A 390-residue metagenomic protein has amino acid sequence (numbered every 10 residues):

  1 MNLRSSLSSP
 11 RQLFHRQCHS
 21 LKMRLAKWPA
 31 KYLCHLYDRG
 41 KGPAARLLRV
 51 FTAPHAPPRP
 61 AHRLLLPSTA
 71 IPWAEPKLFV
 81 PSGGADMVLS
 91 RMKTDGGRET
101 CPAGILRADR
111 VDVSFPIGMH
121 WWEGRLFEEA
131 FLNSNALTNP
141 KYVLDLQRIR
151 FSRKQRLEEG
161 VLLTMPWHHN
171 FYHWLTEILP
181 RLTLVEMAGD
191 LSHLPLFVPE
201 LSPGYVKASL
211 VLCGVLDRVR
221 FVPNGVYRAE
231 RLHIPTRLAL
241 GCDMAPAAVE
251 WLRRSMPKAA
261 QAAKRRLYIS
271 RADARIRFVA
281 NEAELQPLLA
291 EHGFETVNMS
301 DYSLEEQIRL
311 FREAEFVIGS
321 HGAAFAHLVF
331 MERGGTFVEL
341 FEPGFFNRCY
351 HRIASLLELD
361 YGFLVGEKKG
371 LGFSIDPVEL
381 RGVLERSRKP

Functional and structural regions predicted by a protein language model:
N2-P390: The feature primarily captures lumenal catalytic ectodomains of type II secretory-pathway glycosyltransferases
